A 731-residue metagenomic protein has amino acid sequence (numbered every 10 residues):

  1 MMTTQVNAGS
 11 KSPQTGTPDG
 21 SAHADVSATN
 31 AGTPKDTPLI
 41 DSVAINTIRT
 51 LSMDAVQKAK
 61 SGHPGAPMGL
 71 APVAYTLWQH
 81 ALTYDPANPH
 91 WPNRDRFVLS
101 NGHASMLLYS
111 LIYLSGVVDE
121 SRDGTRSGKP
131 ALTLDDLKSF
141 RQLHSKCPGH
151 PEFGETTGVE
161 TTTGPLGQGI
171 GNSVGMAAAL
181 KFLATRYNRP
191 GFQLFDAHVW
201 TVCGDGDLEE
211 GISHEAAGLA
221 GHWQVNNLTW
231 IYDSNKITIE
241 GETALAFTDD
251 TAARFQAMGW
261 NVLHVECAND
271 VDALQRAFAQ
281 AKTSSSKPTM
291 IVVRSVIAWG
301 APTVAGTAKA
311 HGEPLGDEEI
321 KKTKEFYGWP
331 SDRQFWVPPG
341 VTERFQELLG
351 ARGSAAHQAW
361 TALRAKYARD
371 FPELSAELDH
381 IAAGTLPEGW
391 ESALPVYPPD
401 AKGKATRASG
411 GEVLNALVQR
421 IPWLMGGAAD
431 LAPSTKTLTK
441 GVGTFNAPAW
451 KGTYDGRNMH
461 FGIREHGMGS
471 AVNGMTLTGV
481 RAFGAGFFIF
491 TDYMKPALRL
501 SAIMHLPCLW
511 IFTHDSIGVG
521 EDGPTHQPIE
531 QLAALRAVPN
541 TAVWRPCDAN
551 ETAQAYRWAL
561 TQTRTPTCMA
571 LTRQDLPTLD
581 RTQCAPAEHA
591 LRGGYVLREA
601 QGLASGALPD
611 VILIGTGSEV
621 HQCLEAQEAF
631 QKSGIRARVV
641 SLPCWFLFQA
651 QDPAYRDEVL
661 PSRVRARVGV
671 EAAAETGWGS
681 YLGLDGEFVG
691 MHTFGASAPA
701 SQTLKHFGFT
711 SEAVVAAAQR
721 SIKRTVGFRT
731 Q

Functional and structural regions predicted by a protein language model:
M2-L70, V202-C203, D207-L208, T229 (+7 more regions): Conserved acidic/glycine
D54-V56, P86-R94, P148-T162, F195-W200 (+3 more regions): Glycine/charged-rich beta-loop-alpha catalytic/anionic-binding loops adjacent to active sites
A59, D95-R96, V159-T163, F192-E210 (+5 more regions): A short, small-residue-rich loop immediately preceding and capping a beta-strand
L70-W223, L438-T439, R598: Cofactor-binding active-site loop characterized by glycine-rich and histidine/acidic residues
Y75-A81, S110-G116, V174-T185, G221-V225 (+5 more regions): Alpha-helix C-terminal capping segments
D85-P86, L180-P190, L477-Y493, C508 (+2 more regions): Glycine-rich phosphate/pyrophosphate-binding loops and their adjacent beta-strand/loop elements at enzyme active sites
L99, T201, E210, W230 (+10 more regions): General beta-strand structural signal in soluble alpha/beta enzymes
T133, S139-T162, A178, F182-D196 (+4 more regions): Thiamine diphosphate
